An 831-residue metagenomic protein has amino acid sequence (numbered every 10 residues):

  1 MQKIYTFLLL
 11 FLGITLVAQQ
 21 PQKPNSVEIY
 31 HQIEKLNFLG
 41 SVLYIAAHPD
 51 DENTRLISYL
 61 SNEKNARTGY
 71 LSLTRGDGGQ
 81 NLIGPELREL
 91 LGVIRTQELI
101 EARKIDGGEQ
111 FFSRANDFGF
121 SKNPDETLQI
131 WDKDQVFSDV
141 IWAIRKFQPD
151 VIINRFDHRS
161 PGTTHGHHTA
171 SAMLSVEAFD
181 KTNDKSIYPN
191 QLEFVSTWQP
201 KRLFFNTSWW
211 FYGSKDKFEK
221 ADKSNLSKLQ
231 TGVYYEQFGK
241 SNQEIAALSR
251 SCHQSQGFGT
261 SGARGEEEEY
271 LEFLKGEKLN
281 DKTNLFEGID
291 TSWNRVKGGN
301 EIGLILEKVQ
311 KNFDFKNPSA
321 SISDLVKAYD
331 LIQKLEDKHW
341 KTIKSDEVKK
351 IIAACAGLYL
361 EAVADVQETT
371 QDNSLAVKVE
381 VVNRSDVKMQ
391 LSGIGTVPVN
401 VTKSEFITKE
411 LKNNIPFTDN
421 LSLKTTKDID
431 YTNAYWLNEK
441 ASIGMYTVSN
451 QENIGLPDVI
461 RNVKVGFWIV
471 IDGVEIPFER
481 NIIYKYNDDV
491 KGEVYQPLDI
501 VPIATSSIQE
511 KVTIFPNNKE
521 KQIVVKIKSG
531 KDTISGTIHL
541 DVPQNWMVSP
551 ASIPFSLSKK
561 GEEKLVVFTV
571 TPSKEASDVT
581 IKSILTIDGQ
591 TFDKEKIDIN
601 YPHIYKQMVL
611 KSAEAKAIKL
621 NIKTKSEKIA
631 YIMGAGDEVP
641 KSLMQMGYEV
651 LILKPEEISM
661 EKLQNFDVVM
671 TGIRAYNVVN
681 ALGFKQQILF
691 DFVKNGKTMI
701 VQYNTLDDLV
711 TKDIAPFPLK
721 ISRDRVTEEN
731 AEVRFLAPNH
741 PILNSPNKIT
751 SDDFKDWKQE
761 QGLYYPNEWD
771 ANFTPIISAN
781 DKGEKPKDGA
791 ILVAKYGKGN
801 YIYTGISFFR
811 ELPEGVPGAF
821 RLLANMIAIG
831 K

Functional and structural regions predicted by a protein language model:
M1-P21: Bacterial Sec-dependent N-terminal signal peptides
Q19-P189, W209-W210: Active-site beta-strand->loop->alpha-helix modules in alpha/beta enzyme cores, enriched in Gly/His/Asp(Glu)
Q20-P21, E28, K181-Y359: The feature marks non-catalytic terminal segments
L43-I45, T68-S72, E109-R114, V151-N154 (+6 more regions): Structural recognition of the beta-strand scaffold that forms the well-ordered cores of secreted hydrolase catalytic
A364-V377, V381-T624: Long beta-sheet-rich domains in secretory-pathway and surface-associated proteins
T591-G672, Y703-T705, R725, R810 (+1 more regions): Aromatic-Pro/Gly-enriched surface loop or interdomain linker that acts as a lid/target-recognition segment
R674-K755, A824: A glycine-rich, often tryptophan-bearing local segment used as a flexible ligand/cofactor-contacting loop or short
R723-V816: Catalytic beta-strand/loop cores that center a nucleophilic Ser/Cys/Thr and support acyl-enzyme chemistry
